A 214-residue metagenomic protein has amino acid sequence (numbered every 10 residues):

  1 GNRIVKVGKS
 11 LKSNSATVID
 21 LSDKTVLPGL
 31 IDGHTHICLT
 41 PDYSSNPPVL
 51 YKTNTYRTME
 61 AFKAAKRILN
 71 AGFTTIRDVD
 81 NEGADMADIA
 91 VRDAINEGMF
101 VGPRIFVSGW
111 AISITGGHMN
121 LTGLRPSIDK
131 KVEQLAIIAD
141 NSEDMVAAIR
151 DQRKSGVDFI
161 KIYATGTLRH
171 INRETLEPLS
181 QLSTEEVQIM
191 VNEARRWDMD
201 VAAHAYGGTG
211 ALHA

Functional and structural regions predicted by a protein language model:
G1-L27: Histidine-rich, glycine-flanked metal-binding segment
K24-M99, T115, E185, H213-A214: Metal-associated gating/positioning segment near the N- to mid-region
G29-T35, I76-D78, I105-G109, I160-I162 (+1 more regions): Hydrophobic faces of well-ordered beta-strands that scaffold small-molecule active sites in alpha/beta enzyme cores
D42, N81, W110, T165 (+1 more regions): Short, ordered loop/turn segments at secondary-structure junctions
D42-L50, M99-Q134: Metal-cofactor-binding active-site regions of metalloenzymes
N46-M59, T122-A147, L179, D200-Y206: Active-site mouth loops of central-metabolism enzymes
F73-T75, M99-R104, V157-D158, R195-M199: Short, well-ordered coil/turn segments that N-cap beta-strands
A90, S142-A214: Histidine/acidic residue-rich metal-binding segments in metalloenzymes
